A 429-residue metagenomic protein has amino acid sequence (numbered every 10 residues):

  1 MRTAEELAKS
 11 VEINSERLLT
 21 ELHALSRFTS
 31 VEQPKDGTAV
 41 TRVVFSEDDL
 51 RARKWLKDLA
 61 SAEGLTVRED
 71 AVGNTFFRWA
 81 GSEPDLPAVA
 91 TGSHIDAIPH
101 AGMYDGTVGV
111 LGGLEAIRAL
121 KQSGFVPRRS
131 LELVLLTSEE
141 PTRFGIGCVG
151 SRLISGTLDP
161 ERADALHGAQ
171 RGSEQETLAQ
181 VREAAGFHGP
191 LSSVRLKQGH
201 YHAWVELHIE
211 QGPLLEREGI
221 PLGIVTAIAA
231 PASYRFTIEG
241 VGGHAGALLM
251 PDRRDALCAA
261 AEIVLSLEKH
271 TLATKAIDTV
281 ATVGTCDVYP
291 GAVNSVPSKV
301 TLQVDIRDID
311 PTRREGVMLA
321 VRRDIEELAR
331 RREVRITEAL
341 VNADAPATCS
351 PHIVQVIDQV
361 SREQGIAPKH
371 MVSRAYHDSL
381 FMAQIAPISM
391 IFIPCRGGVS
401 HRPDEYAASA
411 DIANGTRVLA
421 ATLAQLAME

Functional and structural regions predicted by a protein language model:
E12-G102: Acidic/His- and Gly-rich active-site-bordering loop/insert found across diverse amide/peptide-bond hydrolases
L18-V31, G92-S93, P368-V418, L426: Zn-dependent metallopeptidase/amidohydrolase metal-coordination segment
V40-F45, T282-G291, Q303-D310, R335-V354 (+1 more regions): A short beta-alpha structural unit
R68-D70, V126-P127, L191-R195, A247 (+4 more regions): Flexible, glycine/charged-enriched surface loops at secondary-structure junctions
G73, I95-A97, L131-T142, Q211 (+4 more regions): Acidic, glycine-rich active-site loops and adjacent beta-strand->loop/helix elements that engage anionic groups
T91, H100-E140, A232-I238, A247-T271 (+3 more regions): Alpha-helical metal-binding/catalytic segments enriched in His/Glu/Asp
S138-E139, G145-P311: Midchain, well-structured core segments that form catalytic/ion-binding scaffolds
T226-I228, H244, L248-A273, R323 (+2 more regions): His/Asp/Glu-rich mid-to-C-terminal helical/loop segments that flank catalytic regions of hydrolases
